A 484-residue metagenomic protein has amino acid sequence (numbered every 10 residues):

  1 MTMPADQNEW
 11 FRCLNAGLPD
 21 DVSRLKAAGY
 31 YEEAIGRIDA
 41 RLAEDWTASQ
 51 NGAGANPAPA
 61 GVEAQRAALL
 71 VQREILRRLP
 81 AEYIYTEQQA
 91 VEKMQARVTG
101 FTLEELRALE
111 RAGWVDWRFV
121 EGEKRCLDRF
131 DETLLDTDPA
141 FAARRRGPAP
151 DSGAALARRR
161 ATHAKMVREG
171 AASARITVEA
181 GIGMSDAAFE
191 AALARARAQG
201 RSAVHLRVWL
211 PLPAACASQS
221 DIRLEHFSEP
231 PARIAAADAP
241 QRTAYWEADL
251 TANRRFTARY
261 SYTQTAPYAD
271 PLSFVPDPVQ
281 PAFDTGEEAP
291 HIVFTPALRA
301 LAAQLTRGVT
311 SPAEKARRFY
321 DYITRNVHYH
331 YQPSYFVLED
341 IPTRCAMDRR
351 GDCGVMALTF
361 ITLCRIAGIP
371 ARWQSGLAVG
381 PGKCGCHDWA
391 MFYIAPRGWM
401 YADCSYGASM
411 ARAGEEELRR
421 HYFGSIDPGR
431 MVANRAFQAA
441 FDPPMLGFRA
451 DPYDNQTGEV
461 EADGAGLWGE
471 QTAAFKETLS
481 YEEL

Functional and structural regions predicted by a protein language model:
M3-G17: TPR-adjacent "capping" and linker segments in tetratricopeptide-repeat scaffold/adaptor proteins
A16-D20, R24-A28, V355-M445: Hydrophobic/aromatic-rich core segments of domains that either
L18-P19, K26-Y30, I35, A236-Y245 (+1 more regions): Acidic low-complexity segments
A27, T47-Q50, A60-P267: Intrinsically disordered, low-complexity N-terminal segments that are enriched in acidic
R41-L42: Alpha-helical solenoid scaffolds that mediate protein-protein interactions, centered on TPR/SEL1-like repeats but also
P312-F319, D348-C364: Active-site nucleophilic cysteine motif
I426-L484: Low-complexity, Gly/Ser/Thr/Pro-rich intrinsically disordered linker/tail segments
